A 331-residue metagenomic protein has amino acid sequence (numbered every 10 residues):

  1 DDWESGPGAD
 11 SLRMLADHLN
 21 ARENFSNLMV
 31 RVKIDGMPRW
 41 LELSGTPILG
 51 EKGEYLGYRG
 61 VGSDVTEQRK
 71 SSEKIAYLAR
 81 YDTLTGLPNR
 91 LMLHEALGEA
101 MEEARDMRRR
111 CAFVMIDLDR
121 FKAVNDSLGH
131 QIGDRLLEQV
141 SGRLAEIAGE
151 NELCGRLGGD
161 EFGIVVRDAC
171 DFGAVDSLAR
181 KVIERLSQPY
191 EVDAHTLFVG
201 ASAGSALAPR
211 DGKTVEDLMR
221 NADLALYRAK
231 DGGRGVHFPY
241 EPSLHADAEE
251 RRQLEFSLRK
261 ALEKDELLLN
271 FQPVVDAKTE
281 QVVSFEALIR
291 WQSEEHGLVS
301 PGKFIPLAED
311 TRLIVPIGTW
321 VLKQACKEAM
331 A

Functional and structural regions predicted by a protein language model:
D2-D35, F256-A261, C326: Terminal output helix/cap of sensory domains in signal transduction proteins
N27-R31, W40-L43, L49, R59 (+3 more regions): PAS/PAC sensory module
R31, Y55, P239, E250-L307: Active-site core of bacterial EAL-family cyclic-dinucleotide phosphodiesterase domains
S44, E54-D64: PAS-family sensory domains
S63-E73: PAS-associated C-terminal cap
R69, A76-R80, G86-A112, D119-G149 (+6 more regions): Conserved long alpha-helical elements within nucleotide-processing catalytic cores of c-di-GMP signaling and class III
C154, K181, R185-E191, H195 (+6 more regions): Cyclic nucleotide signaling catalytic output domains
W320-A331: Helix C-cap/alpha-to-beta connector motif
